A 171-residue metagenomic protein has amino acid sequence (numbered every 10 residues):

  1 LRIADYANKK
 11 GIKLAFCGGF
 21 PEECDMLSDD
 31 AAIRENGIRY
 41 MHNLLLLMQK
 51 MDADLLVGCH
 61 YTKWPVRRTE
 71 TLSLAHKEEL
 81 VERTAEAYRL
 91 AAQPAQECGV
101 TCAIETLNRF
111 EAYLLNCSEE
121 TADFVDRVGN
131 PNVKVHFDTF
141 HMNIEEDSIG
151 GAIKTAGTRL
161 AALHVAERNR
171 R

Functional and structural regions predicted by a protein language model:
R2-K13: Aromatic-lined substrate-binding rim segments of carbohydrate-active enzymes
I3, H136-D138, N143-I144: N-terminal-biased segments
I3-A4, A92, G150-I153: Short amphipathic alpha-helical segments and helix-helix/interface helices
N8-K9, L27-K134: Active-site acidic/histidine proton-transfer and metal-coordination neighborhood in alpha/beta enzyme cores
L14-G19, L56-G58, C102-I104, V133-F137 (+1 more regions): Hydrophobic faces of well-ordered beta-strands that scaffold small-molecule active sites in alpha/beta enzyme cores
F20-E22, T62-W64, T106-F110, T139-H141 (+1 more regions): Active-site-proximal loop/turn and secondary-structure-junction residues that shape catalytic pockets, frequently
S28, L114-A122, D126, H141-R171: Gly/Pro-rich active-site loop or hairpin
